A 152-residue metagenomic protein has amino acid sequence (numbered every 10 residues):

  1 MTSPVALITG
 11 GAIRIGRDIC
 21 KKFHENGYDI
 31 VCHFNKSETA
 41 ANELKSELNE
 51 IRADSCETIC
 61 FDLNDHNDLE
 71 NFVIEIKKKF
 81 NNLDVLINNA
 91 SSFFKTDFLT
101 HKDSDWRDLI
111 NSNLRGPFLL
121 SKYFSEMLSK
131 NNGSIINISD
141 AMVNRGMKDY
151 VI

Functional and structural regions predicted by a protein language model:
A12-I13: Conserved glycine-rich cofactor-binding loop
Y28-E43: Conserved glycine-rich Rossmann-like NAD(P)H-binding loop of the short-chain dehydrogenase/reductase
E38, C60-N71, D103: The beta1-alpha1 cofactor-binding region of Rossmann-like NAD(H)/NADP(H)-dependent oxidoreductases
N89-F94: Conserved NAD(P)H cofactor-binding loop of Rossmann-fold oxidoreductase domains
D97-F98, D105-I110: Substrate-binding pocket helix/loop in short-chain dehydrogenase/reductase
S121-K122: A short, exposed helix-loop element centered on a Lys and neighboring polar residues
I136-I152: Catalytic loop of short-chain dehydrogenase/reductase
